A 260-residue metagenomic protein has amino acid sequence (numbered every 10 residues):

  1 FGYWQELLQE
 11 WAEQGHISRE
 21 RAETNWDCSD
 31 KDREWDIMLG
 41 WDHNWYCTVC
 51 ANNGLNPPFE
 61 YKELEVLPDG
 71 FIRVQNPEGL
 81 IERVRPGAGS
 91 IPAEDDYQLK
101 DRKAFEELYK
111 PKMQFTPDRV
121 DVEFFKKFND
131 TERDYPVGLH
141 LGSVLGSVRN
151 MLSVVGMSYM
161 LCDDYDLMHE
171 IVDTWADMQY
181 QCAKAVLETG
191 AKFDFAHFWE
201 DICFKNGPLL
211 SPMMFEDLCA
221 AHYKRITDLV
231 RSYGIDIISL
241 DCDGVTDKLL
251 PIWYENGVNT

Functional and structural regions predicted by a protein language model:
F1-R21, C28, L67, I72-Q75 (+2 more regions): Active-site loop segments of alpha/beta catalytic cores
A12-K62: Segments that shape or occlude catalytic/ligand-binding pockets
P57-E63, P68, N76: Beta-sandwich/jelly-roll carbohydrate-recognition scaffolds of carbohydrate-active enzymes
I81-S90, E94-D96: Short amphipathic beta-strand/extended segments with alternating polar/hydrophobic composition
D96-Y97, K112: Short, Lys/Arg-rich amphipathic alpha-helical interaction segments that bind nucleic acids or acidic protein surfaces
